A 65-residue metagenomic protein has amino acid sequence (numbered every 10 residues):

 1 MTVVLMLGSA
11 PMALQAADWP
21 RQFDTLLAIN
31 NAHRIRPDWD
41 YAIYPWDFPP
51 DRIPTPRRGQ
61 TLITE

Functional and structural regions predicted by a protein language model:
M1-L26: N-terminal glycine-/serine-/threonine-rich phosphate-binding loop
D18-E65: Acidic/Gly/His-enriched mid-domain segments of enzyme catalytic cores or analogous surface patches that mediate
